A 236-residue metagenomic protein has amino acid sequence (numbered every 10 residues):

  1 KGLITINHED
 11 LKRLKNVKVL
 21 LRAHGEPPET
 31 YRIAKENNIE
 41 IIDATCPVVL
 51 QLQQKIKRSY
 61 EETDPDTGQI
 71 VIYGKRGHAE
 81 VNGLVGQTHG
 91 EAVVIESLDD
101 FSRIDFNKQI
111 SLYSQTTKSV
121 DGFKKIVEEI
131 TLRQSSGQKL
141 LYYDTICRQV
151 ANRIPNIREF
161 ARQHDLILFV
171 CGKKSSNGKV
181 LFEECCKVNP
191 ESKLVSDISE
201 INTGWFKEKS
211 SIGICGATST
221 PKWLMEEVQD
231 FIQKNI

Functional and structural regions predicted by a protein language model:
K1-I236: The feature marks the mature, well-folded catalytic cores of soluble enzymes
